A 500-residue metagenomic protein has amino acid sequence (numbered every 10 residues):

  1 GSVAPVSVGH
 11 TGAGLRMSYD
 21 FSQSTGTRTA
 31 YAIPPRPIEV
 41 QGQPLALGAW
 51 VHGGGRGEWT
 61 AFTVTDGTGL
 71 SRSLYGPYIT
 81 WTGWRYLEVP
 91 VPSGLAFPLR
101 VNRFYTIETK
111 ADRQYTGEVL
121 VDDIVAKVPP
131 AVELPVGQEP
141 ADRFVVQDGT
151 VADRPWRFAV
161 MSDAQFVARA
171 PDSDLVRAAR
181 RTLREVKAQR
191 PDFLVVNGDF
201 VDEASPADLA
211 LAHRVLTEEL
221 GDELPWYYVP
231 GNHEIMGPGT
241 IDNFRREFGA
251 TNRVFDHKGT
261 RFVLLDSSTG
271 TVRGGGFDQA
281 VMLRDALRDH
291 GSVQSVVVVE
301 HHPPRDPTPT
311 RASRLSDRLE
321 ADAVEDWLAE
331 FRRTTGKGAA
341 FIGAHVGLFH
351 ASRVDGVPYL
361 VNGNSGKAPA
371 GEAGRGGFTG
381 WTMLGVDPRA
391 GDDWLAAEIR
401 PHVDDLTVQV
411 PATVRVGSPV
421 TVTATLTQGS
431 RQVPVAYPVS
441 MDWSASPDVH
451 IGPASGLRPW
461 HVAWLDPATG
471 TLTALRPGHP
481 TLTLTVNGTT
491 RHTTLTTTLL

Functional and structural regions predicted by a protein language model:
A4-T29: Short carbohydrate-recognition loop motifs
D20-S22, P44-R56, P92-G94: Solvent-exposed strand-to-loop "edge" motifs in beta-rich extracellular domains
F21-A46, T68-G76: Secreted extracellular polysaccharide-interacting domains
T27-A30, R56-D66: Beta-strand acidic-aromatic groove motif in beta-rich domains, primarily in extracellular
L47, L70-R72, Y86-P129: Extracellular beta-strand ligand-recognition surfaces/modules
K127-L209: N-terminal active-site segment of His-dependent metallophosphoesterases
G137-D148, P206-G291, S295, R311-A340 (+1 more regions): Extended active-site neighborhood of metal-dependent phosphoesterases/phosphodiesterases
D393-L500: Extracytoplasmic soluble-region selector
